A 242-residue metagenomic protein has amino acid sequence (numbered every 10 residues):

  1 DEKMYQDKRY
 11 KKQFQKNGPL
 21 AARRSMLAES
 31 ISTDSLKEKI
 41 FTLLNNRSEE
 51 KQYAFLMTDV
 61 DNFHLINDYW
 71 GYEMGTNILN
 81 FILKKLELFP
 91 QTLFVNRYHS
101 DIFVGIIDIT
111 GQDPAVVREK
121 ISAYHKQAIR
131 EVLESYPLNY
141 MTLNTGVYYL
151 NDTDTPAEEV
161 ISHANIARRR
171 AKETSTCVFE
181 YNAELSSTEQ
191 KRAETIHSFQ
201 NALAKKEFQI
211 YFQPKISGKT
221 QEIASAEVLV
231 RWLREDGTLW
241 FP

Functional and structural regions predicted by a protein language model:
D1, A54, R97-D108, L133-R169 (+1 more regions): A short glycine-enriched loop-to-beta-strand structural element that forms part of the catalytic core of nucleotide
D1-N17, V160-N182, S198-Q209, R234-D236: Catalytic/regulatory signature loops of cyclic-dinucleotide turnover enzymes and related class III nucleotidyl cyclases
Y5, P19-A54, D61-E87, N96-S100 (+3 more regions): Conserved long alpha-helical elements within nucleotide-processing catalytic cores of c-di-GMP signaling and class III
N17-S30, D34, S186-A193, H197 (+2 more regions): A conserved signal-transducing helical linker
K39, K191-P242: Active-site core of bacterial EAL-family cyclic-dinucleotide phosphodiesterase domains
L88-T92, Y124-L138: Short catalytic/binding micro-motifs of nucleotide second-messenger systems
I109-D113: Helix N-cap motif at beta-to-alpha junctions
